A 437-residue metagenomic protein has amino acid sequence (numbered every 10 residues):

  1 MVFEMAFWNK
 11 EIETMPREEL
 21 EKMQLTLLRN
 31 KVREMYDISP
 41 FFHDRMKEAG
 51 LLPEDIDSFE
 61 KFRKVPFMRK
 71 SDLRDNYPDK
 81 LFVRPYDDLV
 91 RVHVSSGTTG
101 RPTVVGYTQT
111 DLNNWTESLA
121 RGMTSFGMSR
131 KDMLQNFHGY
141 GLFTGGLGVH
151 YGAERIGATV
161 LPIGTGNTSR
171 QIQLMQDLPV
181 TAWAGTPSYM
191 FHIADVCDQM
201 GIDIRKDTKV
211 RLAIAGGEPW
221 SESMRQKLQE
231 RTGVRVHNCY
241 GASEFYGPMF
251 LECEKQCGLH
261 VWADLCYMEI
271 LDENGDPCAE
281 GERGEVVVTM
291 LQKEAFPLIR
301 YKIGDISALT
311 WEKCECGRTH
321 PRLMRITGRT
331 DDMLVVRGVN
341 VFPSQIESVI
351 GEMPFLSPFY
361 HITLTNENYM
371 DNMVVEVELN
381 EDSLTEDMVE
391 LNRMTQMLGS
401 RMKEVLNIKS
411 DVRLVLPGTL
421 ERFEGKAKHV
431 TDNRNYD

Functional and structural regions predicted by a protein language model:
M1-V94, G100-E117, T124-S125, R130 (+6 more regions): Nucleotide 5′-phosphate-binding alpha/beta core
V2-E11, M68-T232, H237, F250-K255 (+3 more regions): Active-site phosphate/ATP/adenylate-binding loop shared across adenylate-forming ligases
P102, N274-P277, K302, N340 (+1 more regions): Short, solvent-exposed loop/turn motifs
P162-G164, R235-S243, P354-Y360: Short, well-structured beta-strand/strand-turn elements
T168-R170, E244-F245, G418-R422: A short acidic, often aromatic-flanked loop/helix-cap motif at beta-alpha or helix-coil junctions that lines enzyme
W183, Q292-L406, G425: AMP-binding/adenylate-forming catalytic core of the ANL superfamily
R211, W220-K313: Conserved AMP-binding/adenylate-forming
